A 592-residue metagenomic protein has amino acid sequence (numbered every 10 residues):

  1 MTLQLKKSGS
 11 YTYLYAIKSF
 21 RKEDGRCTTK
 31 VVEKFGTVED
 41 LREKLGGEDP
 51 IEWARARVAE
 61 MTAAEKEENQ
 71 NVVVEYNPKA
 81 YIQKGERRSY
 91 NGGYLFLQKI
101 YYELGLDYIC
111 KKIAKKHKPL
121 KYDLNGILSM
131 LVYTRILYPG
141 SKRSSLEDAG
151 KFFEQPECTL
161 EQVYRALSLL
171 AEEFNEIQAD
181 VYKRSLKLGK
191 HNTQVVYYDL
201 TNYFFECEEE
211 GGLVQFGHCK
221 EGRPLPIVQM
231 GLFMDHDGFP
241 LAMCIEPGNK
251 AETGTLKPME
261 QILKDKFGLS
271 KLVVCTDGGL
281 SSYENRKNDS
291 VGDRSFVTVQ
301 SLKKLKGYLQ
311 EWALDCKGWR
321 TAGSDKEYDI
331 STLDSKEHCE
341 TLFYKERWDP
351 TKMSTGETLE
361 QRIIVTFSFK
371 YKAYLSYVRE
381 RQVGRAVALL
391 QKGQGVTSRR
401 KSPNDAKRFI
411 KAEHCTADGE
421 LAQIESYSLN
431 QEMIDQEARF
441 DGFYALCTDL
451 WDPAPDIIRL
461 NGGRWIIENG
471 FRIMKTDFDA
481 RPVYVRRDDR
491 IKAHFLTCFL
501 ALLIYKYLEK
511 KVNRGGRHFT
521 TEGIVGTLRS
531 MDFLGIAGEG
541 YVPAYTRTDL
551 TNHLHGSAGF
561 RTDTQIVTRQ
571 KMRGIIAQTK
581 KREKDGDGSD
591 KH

Functional and structural regions predicted by a protein language model:
M1-G126: Conserved glycine(s) in the ABC-transporter nucleotide-binding domain "signature"
L3, S8-Y13, C27, S89 (+1 more regions): Anion-binding and metal-coordination hotspots
